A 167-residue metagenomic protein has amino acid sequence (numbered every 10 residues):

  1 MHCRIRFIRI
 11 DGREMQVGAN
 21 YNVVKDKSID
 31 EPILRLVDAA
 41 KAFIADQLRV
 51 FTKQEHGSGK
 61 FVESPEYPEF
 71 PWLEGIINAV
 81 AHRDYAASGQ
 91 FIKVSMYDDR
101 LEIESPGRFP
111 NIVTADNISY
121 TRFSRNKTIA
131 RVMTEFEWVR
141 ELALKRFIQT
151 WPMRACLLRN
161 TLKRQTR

Functional and structural regions predicted by a protein language model:
M1-R167: C-terminal regulatory or interaction extensions
